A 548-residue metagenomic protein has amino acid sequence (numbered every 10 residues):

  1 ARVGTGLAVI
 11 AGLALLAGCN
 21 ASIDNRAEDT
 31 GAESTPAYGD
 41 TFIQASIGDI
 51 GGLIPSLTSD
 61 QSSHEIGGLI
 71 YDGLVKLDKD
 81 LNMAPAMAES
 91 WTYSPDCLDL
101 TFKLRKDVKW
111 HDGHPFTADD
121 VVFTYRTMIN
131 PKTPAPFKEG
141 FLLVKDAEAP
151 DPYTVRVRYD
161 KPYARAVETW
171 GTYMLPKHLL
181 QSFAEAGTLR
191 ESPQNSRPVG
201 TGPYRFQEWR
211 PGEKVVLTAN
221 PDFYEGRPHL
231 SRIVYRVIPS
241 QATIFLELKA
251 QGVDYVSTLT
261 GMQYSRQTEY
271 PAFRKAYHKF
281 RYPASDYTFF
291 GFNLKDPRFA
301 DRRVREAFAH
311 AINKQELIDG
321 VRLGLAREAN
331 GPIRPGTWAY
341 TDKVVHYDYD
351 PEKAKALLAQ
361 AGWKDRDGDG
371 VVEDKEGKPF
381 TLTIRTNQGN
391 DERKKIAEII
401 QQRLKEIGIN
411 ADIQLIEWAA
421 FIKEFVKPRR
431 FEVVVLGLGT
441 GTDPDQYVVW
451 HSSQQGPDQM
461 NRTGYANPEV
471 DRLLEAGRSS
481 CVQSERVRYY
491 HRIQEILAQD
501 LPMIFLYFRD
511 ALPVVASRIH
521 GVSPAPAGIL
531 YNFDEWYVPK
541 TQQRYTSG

Functional and structural regions predicted by a protein language model:
S22-N25, M128, D146-A147, Q207-T218 (+4 more regions): Extracellular/periplasmic solute-recognition and catalytic clefts
A27, R210, A311-V345, E352 (+2 more regions): Detector for C-terminal structural segments
A45-P95, R126, T133, V199-T201 (+1 more regions): N-terminal lobe/hinge region of extracytoplasmic solute-binding protein
E89-P134, R156-R158, I244-A250, R298-A300: Aromatic- and charge-enriched surface segment that lines or borders ligand/interaction sites
T92, K103, K138-A184, E208: Surface-exposed binding/hinge segments that line and control ligand-binding clefts or catalytic entry sites
T117-T124, P152-R158, G202-P203, L230-R232 (+5 more regions): Alpha-helical secondary-structure segments
T172-P228, R232, P351-A356, V538-G548: Gly/Pro-rich hinge or "lid" segments in bacterial periplasmic/extracellular proteins
S192-N195, N220-R266, I396, Q401 (+2 more regions): Ligand-site clamp/hinge motif
